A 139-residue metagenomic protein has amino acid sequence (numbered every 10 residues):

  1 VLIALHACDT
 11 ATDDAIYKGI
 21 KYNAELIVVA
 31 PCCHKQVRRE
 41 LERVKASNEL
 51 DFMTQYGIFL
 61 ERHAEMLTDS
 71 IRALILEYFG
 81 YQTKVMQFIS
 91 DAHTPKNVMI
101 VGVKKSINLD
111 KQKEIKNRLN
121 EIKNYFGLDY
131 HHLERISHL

Functional and structural regions predicted by a protein language model:
V1-L139: Class I S-adenosyl-L-methionine
